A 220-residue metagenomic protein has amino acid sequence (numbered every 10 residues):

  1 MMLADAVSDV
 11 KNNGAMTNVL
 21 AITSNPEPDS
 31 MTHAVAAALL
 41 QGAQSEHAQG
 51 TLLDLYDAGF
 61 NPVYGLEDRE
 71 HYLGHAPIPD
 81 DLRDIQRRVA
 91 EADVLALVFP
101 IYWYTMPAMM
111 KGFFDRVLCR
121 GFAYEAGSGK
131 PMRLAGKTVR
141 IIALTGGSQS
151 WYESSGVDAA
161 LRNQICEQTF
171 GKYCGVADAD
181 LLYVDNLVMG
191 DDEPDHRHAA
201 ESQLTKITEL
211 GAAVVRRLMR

Functional and structural regions predicted by a protein language model:
M2-F122, A126, P194-R197, E201-R220: N-terminal beta1-alpha1-beta2 submodule of the flavodoxin-like/Rossmannoid cofactor-binding fold
G14, S45-H47, L134, Y173-V176: Short, well-ordered coil/turn elements that cap or connect secondary structure elements
M16-L20, L144-G147, V184-E193: A short small-residue
L20-I22, T51-L53, R140-A143, D180-L182: Hydrophobic/aromatic beta-strand patches that form the interior of the parallel beta-sheet core in alpha/beta enzyme
G59-V63, S148-S150, M189-D191: A short beta-to-alpha transition loop/helix N-cap that caps and shapes the active-site region
E91-A92, V98, K137, T169-D178: A structural motif corresponding to the C-terminal end of an alpha-helix and its immediate exit/capping segment
E125-Y173: Short, glycine-/small-residue-rich phosphate/pyrophosphate-handling segment
G156-R220: Glycine-rich phosphate/pyrophosphate-binding loop and the adjoining helix
